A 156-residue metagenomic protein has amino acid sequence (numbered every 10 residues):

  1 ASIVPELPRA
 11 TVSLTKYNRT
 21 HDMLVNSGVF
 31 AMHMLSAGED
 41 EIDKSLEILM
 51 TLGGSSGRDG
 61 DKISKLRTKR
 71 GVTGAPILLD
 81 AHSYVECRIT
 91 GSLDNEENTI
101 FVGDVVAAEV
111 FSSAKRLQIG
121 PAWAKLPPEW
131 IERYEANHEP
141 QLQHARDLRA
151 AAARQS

Functional and structural regions predicted by a protein language model:
A1-S156: Basic, polyanion-binding surface patches
